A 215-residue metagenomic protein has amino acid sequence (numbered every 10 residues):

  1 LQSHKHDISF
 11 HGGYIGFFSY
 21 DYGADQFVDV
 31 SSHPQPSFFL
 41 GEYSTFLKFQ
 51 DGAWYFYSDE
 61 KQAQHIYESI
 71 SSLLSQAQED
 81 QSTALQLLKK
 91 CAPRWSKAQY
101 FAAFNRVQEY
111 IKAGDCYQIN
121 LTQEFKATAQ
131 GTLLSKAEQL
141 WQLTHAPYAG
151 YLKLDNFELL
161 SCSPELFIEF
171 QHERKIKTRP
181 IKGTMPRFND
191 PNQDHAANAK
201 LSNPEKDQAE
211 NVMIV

Functional and structural regions predicted by a protein language model:
L1-V215: Extended alpha-helical targeting/anchoring segments, especially N-terminal organellar/secretory targeting helices
